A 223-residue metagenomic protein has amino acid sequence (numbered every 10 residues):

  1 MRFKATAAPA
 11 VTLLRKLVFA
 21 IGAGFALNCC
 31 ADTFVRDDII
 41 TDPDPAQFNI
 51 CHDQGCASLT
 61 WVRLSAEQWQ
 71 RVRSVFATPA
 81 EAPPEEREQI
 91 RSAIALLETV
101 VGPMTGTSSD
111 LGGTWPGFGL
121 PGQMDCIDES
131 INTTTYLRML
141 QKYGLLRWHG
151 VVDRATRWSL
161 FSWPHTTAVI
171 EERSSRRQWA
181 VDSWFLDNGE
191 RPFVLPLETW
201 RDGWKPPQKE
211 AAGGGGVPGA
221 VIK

Functional and structural regions predicted by a protein language model:
R2-V18: Bacterial N-terminal signal peptides that target proteins for export
T33-Q54: Short N-terminal segments immediately surrounding and downstream of signal-peptide cleavage
H52-L59, L64-A82, D110-G119: Acidic/histidine-rich, surface-exposed loop or edge segments in extracytoplasmic proteins
Q89-H149: Mid-length scaffold segments of soluble, non-membrane domains
R138-W200: Hydrophobic/aromatic-rich core segments of domains that either
D202-K223: Low-complexity, Gly/Ser/Thr/Pro-rich intrinsically disordered linker/tail segments
